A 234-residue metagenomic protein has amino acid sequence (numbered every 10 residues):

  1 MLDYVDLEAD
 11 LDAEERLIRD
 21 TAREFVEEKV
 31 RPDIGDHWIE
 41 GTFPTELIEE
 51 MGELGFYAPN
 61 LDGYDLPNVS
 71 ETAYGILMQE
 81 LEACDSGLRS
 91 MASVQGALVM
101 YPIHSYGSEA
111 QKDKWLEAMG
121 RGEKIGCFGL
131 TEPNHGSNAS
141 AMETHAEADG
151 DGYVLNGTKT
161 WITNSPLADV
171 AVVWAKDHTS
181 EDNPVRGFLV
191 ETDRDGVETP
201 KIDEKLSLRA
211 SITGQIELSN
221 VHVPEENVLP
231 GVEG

Functional and structural regions predicted by a protein language model:
M1-E14: Intrinsic disorder at enzyme termini
E53-E123, T163-V170: Internal helix-loop-helix
N68, T192-P200, I212-G234: A glycine-rich, basic-preceded beta-loop-alpha segment at the flavin cofactor/substrate interface of flavin-utilizing
M119, N134-S137, W161-N164, D177-T179 (+1 more regions): Short Gly/Pro-enriched turn/cap motifs at secondary-structure boundaries
G122-L130: A short, Trp-centered hydrophobic/proline-enriched beta-strand micro-motif
S137-N138, Y153: Hydrophobic, small-residue-rich alpha-helical packing segments that form membrane-like cores
T144-E147: A structural signal for short hydrophobic beta-strand segments in well-ordered beta-sheet cores
N156-T199: A short core secondary-structure module
